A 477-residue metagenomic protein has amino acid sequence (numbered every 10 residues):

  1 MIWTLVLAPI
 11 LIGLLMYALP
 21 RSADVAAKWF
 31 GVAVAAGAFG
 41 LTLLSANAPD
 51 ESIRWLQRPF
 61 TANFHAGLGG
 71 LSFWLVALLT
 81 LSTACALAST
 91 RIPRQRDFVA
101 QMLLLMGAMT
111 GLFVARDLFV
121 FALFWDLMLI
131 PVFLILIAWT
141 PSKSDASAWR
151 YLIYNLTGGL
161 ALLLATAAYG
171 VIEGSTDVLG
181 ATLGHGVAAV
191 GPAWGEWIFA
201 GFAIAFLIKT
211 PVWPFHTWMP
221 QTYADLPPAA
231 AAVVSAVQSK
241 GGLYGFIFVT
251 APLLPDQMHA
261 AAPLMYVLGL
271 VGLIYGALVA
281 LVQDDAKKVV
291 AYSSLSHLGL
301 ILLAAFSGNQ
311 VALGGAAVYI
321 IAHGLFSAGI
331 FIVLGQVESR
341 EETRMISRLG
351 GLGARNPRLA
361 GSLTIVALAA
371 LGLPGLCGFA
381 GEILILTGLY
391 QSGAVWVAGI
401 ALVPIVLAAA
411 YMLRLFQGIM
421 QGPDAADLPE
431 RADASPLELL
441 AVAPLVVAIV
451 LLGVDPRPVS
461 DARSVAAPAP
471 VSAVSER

Functional and structural regions predicted by a protein language model:
M1, I12-A100, S175-G184: Transmembrane helix-loop-helix hairpins at membrane boundaries of multipass inner-membrane proteins
T4-D24, I204, P211, D433: N-terminal signal-anchor/start-transfer transmembrane helix
I10, G31-G40, T80-L81, L103-G107 (+3 more regions): Alpha-helical transmembrane segments
D24-A35, A146-L156, N356-A360, P436-A441: Alpha-helical transmembrane segments and their helix-start/interface "positive-inside/aromatic belt" motifs in integral
V32-A46, N155-T166, V366-A369, L445-V454: Hydrophobic alpha-helical membrane-insertion segments
C85-R91, R96, G107-F119, P131-G418: Hydrophobic transmembrane alpha-helices and their helix-loop junctions in integral membrane proteins
S175, T182, L226, N356-R358 (+1 more regions): Cytoplasmic/organellar membrane-interface segments at the starts of transmembrane helices in multi-pass inner-membrane
